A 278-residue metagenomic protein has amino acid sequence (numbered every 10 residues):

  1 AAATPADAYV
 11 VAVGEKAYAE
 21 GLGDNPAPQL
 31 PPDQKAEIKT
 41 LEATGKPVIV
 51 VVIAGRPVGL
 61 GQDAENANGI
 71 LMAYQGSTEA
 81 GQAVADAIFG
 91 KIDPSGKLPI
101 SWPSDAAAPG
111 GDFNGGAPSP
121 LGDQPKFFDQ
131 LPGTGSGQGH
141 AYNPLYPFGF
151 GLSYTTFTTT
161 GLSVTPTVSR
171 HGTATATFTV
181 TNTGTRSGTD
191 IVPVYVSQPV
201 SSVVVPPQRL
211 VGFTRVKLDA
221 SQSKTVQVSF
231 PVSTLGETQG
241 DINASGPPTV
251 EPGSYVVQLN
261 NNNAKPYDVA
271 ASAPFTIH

Functional and structural regions predicted by a protein language model:
A1-E65: Hydrophobic helix-and-loop "lid/oligomerization" segment in the mid-to-C-terminal part of catalytic domains
I53-T189, P247-N260, P266-V269, H278: Secreted, periplasmic, or luminal enzymes acting at the cell surface/secretory milieu
T158-T165, L210-R215, I242-N243: Short structured motifs
T173-T175, S223-Q227, A270-S272: Intrinsic-disorder/low-complexity, polar/charged segments enriched in Ser/Thr/Lys/Arg/Asp/Glu/Gln
V180-G184, Q198-V200, V232-T234, N263: Beta-strand elements of well-folded, non-transmembrane domains
T185-V203, Q208-L210: Short acidic, flexible loop segments centered on an aromatic residue
S202-G240: Intrinsically disordered, low-complexity Pro/Gly/Ser/Thr-rich segments with frequent PxxP/GP/PP motifs and embedded
T234-S254: Short glycine/proline/serine/threonine-rich loop/turn segments at secondary-structure transition edges
